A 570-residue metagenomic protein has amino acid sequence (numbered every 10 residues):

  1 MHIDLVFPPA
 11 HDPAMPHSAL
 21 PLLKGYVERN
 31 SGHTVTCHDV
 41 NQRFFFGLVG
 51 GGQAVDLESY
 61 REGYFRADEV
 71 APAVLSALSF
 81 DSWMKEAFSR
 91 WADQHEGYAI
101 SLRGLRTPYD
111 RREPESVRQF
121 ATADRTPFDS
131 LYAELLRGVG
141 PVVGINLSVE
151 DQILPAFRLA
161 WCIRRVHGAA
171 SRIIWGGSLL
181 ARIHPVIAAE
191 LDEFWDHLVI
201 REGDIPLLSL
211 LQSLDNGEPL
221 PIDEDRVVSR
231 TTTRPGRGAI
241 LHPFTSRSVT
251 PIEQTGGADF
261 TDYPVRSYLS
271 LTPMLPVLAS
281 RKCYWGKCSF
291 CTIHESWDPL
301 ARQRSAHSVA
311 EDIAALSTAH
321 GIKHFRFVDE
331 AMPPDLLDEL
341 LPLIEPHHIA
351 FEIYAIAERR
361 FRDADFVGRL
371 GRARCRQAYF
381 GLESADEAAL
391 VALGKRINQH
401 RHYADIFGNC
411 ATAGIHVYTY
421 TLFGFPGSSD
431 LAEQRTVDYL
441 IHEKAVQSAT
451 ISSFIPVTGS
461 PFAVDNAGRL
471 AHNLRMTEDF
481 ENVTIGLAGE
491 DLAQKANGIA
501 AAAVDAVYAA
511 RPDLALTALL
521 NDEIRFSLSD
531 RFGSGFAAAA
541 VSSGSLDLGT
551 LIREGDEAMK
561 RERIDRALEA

Functional and structural regions predicted by a protein language model:
H2, A10-A19, L23-L48, L102-P243: Glycine-rich beta-alpha loop elements in corrinoid/cobalamin-binding modules across cobalamin-dependent enzymes
H2-P8, P13, L20-L22, E28-G32 (+9 more regions): Radical SAM enzyme core and accessory elements
I3-H11, A170-I174, A310-V417, F423-F425: Conserved SAM/AdoMet-binding glycine-rich loop
N41-L48, L179-L191, S289, A388-G394 (+3 more regions): Flexible glycine/acidic-rich beta-alpha junction loops that bind and position SAM and/or redox cofactors in anaerobic
R43-F45, V49-G138, P185-D192, I293-F351 (+3 more regions): Conserved Radical SAM active-site core
A188-S209, V367-A378, R435-P456: Structural recognition of alpha->loop->beta junctions
R230-V277: N-terminal [4Fe-4S]-dependent radical SAM core
L269-H307: Canonical Radical SAM [4Fe-4S] cluster-binding loop centered on the CxxxCxxC motif and its immediate flanking residues
